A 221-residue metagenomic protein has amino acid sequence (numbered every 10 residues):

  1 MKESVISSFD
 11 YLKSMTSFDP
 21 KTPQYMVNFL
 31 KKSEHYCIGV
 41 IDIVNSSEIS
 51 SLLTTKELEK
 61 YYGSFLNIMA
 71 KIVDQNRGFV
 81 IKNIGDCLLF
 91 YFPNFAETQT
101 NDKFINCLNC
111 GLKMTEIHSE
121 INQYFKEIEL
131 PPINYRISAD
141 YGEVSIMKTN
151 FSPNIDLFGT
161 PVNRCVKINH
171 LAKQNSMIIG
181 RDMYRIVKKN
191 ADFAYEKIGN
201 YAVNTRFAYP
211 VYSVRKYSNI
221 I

Functional and structural regions predicted by a protein language model:
M1-Y25, Q174-I221: Intrinsically disordered, glycine/charged-rich C-terminal tails and inter-domain linkers that flank nucleotidyl cyclase
Y25-N106: Catalytic NTP-binding/metal-coordinating core of nucleotidyl cyclase/transferase enzymes
Y61-F65, C110, M114, P161-R164: Hydrophobic alpha-helical membrane-association signature
L66, A70, L112-N122, N169: Structural signal for well-ordered, non-membrane alpha-helices
R77-K103, I121-T160: Catalytic core of nucleotidyl cyclases, primarily class III adenylyl/guanylyl cyclases
D140, T160-R185: Catalytic/regulatory signature loops of cyclic-dinucleotide turnover enzymes and related class III nucleotidyl cyclases
